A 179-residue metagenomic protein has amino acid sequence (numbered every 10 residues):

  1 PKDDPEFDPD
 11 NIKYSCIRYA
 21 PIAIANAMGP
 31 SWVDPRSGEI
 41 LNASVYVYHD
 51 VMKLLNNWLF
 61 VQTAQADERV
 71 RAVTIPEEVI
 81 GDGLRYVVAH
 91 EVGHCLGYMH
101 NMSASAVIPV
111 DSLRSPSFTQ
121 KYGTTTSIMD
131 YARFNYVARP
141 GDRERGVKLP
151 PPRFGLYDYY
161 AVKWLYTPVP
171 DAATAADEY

Functional and structural regions predicted by a protein language model:
P1-C95, M99, Q120-T124, F134-V137 (+1 more regions): Metzincin-family zinc-dependent endopeptidase catalytic domain
M102: Acidic, metal/ion-coordinating pockets
S105-Y179: Conserved catalytic/binding loops enriched for acidic/polar residues
